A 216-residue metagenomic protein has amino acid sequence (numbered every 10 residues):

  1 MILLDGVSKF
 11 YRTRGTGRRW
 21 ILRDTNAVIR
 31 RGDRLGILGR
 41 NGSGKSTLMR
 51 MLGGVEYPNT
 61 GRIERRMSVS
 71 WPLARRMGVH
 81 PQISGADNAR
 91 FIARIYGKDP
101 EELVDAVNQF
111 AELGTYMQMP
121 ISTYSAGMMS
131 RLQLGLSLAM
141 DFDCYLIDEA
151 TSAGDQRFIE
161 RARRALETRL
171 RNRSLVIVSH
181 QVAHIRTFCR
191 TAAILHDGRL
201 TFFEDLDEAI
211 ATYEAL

Functional and structural regions predicted by a protein language model:
M1-L4, K9-D24, V28, R34 (+1 more regions): A short, flexible loop at the N-terminus of ABC-type nucleotide-binding domains that lies
F10-R14, S68, L73-I159, R164: ABC-family P-loop ATPase nucleotide-binding domains
R31-G36, R40-R94: ABC ATPase nucleotide-binding domain signature region
A74, H180-Q181: Conserved H-loop
R161-R169, H184: Conserved helical "switch/dimer-interface" subregion of ABC/ABC-like ATPase nucleotide-binding domains
T168-S179: Conserved catalytic loops of ABC-family nucleotide-binding domains
Q181-F188: Conserved H-loop
F188-D205, Y213: H-loop (His-switch) and adjacent beta-strand-loop-beta switch element of ABC-type ATPase nucleotide-binding domains
